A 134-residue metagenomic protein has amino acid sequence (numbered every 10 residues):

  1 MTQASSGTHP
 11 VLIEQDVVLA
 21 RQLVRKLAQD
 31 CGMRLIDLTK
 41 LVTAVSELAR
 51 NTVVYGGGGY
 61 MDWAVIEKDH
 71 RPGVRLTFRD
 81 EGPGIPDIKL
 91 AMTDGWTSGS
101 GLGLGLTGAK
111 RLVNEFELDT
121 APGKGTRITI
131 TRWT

Functional and structural regions predicted by a protein language model:
M1-E14, K110-T134: Flexible, glycine-/charge-rich segments associated with ATP-binding catalytic modules
M1-T43: Bergerat-fold GHKL ATPase/HATPase_c domain
L35-M61: Conserved ATP-binding N-box helix of the HATPase_c
T52-P72, T77: ATP-lid-like helix-loop hinge signature
D62-A64, R79, D119, T131: Solvent-exposed beta-strand sheet faces enriched in polar/charged residues
K68-L102: Glycine-rich/acidic phosphate-handling loop/turn and adjacent ATP-lid/helix of nucleotide-binding kinase/ATPase domains
S98-N114: Glycine-rich phosphate-binding loop
